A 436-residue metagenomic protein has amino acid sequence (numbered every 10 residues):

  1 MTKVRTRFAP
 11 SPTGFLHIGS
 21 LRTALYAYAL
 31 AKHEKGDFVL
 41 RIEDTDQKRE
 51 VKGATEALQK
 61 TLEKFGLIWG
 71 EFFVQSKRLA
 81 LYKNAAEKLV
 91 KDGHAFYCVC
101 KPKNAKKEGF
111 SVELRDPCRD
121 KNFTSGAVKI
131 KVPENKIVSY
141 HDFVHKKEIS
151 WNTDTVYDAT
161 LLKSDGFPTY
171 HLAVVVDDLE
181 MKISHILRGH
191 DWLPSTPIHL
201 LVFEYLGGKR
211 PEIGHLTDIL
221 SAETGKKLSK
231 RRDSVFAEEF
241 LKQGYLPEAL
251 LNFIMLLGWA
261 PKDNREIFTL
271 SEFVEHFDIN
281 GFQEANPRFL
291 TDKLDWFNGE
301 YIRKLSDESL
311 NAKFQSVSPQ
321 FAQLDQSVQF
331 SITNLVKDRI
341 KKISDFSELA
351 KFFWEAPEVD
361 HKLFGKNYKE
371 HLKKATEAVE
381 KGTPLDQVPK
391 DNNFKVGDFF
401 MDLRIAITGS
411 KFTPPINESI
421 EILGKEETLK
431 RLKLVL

Functional and structural regions predicted by a protein language model:
M1-F110, S195-G208: N-terminal Rossmann-like or analogous alpha/beta NTP/dinucleotide-binding catalytic cores that position adenine
T6-P12, L40-D44, M181-H185, D386 (+1 more regions): Glycine- and acidic
L16, L21, P168, D191 (+1 more regions): Gly/Ser/Thr-rich beta-alpha loop segments that engage phosphate groups in nucleotides
R41-E43, Q75, H171, R188 (+2 more regions): A secondary-structure boundary/capping signal
K48-K52, E56, V176, D191-L436: Conserved nucleotide- and phosphate/pyrophosphate-binding catalytic cores in adenylate/nucleotidyl-handling enzymes
L67-W69, M181, S234, P414: Short glycine-enriched loop/turn motifs at secondary-structure junctions
Y97-K230, F236-E239, P261, K373-K374 (+1 more regions): Active-site cores that bind ATP or allylic diphosphates and position pyrophosphate for catalysis
